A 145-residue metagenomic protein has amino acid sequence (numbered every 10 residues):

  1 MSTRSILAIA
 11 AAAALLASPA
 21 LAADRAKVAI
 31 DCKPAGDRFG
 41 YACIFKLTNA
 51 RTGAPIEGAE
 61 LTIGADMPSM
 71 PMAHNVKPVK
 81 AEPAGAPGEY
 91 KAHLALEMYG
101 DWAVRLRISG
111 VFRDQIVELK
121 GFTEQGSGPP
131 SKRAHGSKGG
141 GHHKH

Functional and structural regions predicted by a protein language model:
M1-I9: Bacterial N-terminal signal peptides that target proteins for export
A8-S18: Bacterial N-terminal signal peptides
A22-A35, G110-H145: Extracytoplasmic/periplasmic copper-protein system
F39-T52: Beta-strand-rich structural segments
R51-A59: A short beta-turn/strand-edge loop motif at beta-sheet boundaries
T62-K80: Short amphipathic beta-strand segments in non-cytosolic proteins
A84, L96-M98: Residue-level recognition of secondary-structure-to-loop junctions
A84-K91: Aromatic sugar-binding surface patches on proteins that engage polysaccharides or sugar-phosphate polymers
